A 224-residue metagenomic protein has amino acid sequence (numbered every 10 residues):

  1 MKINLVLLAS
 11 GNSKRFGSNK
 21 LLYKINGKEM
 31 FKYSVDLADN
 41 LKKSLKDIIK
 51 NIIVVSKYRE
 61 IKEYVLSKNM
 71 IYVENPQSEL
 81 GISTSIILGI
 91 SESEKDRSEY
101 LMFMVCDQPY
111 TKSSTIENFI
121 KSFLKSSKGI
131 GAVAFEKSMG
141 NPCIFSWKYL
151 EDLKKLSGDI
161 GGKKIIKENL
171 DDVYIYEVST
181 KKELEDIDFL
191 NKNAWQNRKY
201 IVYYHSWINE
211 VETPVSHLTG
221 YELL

Functional and structural regions predicted by a protein language model:
M1, L5, E151, K155-V202 (+1 more regions): Conserved alpha/beta core of the MobA/IspD/sugar-nucleotide pyrophosphorylase nucleotidyltransferase superfamily
K2-K57: N-terminal glycine-rich phosphate-binding loop and ensuing alpha1 helix
L7, N19, F31, G89 (+3 more regions): Residue-level signal for inorganic ion chemistry
F16-K20, I25-E29, S56, P76-T84 (+5 more regions): Residues at secondary-structure transition points
S34-Y100, S114: Conserved N-terminal catalytic core of the sugar/cofactor nucleotidyltransferase
E79-F145, E151: Conserved beta-loop-beta/alpha segment of the NTase-like Rossmann-fold superfamily that binds/positions NTPs
N209-T213, E222-L224: Short glycine-rich, low-complexity segments
